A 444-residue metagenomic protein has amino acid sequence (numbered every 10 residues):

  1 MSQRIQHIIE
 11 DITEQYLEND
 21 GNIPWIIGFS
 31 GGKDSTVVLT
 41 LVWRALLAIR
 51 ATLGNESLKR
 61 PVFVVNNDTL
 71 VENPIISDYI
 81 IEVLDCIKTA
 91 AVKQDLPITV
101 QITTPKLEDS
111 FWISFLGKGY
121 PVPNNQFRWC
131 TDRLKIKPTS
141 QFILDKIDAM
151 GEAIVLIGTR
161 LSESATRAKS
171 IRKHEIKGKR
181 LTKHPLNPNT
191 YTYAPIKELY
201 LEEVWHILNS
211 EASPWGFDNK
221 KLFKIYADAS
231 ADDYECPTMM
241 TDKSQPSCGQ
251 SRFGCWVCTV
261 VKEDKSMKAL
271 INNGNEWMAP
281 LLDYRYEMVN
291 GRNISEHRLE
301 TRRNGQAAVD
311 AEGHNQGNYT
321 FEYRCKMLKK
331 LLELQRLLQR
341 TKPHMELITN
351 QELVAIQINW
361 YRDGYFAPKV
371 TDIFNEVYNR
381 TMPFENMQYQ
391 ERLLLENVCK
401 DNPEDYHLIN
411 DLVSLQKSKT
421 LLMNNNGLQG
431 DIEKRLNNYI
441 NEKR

Functional and structural regions predicted by a protein language model:
M1-I26, S35-R444: Nucleotide-activated chemistry modules centered on ATP-dependent adenylation/adenylyltransferase
G32: Catalytic cores of secreted/periplasmic lytic hydrolases that degrade extracellular macromolecules
